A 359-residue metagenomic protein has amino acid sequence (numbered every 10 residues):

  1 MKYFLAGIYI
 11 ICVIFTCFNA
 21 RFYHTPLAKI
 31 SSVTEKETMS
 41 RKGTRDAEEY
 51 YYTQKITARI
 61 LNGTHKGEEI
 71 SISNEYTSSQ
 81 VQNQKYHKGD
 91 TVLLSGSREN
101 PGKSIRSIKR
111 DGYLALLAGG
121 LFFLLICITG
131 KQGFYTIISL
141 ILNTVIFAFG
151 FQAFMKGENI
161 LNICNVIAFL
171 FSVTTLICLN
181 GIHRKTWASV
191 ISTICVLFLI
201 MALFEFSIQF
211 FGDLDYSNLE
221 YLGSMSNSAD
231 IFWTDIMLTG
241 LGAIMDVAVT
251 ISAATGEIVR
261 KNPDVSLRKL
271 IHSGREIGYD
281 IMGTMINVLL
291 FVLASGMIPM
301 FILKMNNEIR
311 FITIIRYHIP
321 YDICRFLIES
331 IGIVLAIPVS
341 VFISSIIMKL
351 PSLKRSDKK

Functional and structural regions predicted by a protein language model:
M1-L27: Hydrophobic secretory-pathway targeting helix
L27-Y86: Membrane-cytosol interface segments
T77-G112: Extended, hydrophilic extramembrane loops/domains of integral membrane proteins
L94-R106, G120-G133, G150-E158, E257: Short juxtamembrane and helix-loop transition motifs at transmembrane-helix boundaries in membrane proteins
F122-F123, K131-L222, S226-T239, A243: Transmembrane alpha-helical segments that form the functional core of multipass membrane systems
N143, I163, C195-I200, W233 (+5 more regions): Hydrophobic alpha-helical transmembrane segments of multipass membrane transporters and ion channels, focusing on
D246, T255-F301: Helical hairpin unit composed of two closely spaced alpha helices linked by a short loop
E276, D280-G283, V292-K359: Hydrophobic alpha-helical transmembrane segments of membrane transport and translocation systems, primarily multi-pass
